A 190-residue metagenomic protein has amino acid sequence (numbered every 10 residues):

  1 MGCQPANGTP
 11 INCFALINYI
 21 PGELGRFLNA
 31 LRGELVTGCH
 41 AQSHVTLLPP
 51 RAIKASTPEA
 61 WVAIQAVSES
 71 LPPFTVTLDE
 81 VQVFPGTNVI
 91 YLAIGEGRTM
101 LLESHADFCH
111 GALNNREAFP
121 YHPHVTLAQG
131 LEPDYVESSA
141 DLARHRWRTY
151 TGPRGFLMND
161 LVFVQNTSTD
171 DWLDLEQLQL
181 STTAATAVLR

Functional and structural regions predicted by a protein language model:
M1-T75, V83, G95-G152, T169-R190: Basic, often amphipathic N-terminal segments
D79-T87, P123, L157-T169: Short proline/glycine- and acidic-rich turn/helix-capping motifs at secondary-structure junctions
